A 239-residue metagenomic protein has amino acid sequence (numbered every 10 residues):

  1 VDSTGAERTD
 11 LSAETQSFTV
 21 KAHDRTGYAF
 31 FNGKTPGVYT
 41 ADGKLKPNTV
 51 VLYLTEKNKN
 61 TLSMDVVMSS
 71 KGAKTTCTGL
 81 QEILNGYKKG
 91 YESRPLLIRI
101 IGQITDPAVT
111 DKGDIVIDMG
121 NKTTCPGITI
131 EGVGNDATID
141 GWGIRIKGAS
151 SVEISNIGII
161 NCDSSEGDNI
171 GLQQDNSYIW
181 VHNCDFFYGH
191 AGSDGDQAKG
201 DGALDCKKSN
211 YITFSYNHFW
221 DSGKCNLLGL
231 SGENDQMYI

Functional and structural regions predicted by a protein language model:
V1-R99, P107-V109: Extracellular "leader-to-stem" segments immediately downstream of a signal peptide or signal-anchor in secreted/lumenal
V50-Y53, P95-I101, T129-E131, E153 (+1 more regions): Ordered hydrophobic segments in well-structured contexts
T55, R99, G171, D205 (+1 more regions): Residues in well-ordered beta-strands of folded domains
K57, I101-Q103, V133, F186: Active-site-proximal beta-strand/loop segments in catalytic clefts of secreted hydrolases
G72-S93, A108-T129, A137-S155, I160-S177 (+1 more regions): Extracellular beta-strand-rich solenoid/capping regions of secreted or surface-exposed proteins that bind or remodel
P126-G127, E131-D136, S150-N161, N176-G192 (+3 more regions): Right-handed parallel beta-helix
